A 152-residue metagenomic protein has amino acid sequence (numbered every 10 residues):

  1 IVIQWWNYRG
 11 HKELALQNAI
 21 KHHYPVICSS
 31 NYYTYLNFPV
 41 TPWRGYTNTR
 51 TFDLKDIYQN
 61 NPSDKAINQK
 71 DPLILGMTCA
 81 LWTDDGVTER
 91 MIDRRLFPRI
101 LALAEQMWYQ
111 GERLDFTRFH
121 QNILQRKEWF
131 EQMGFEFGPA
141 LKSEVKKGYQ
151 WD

Functional and structural regions predicted by a protein language model:
I1-D152: Substrate-binding groove of N-acetylhexosamine-processing glycoside hydrolases
